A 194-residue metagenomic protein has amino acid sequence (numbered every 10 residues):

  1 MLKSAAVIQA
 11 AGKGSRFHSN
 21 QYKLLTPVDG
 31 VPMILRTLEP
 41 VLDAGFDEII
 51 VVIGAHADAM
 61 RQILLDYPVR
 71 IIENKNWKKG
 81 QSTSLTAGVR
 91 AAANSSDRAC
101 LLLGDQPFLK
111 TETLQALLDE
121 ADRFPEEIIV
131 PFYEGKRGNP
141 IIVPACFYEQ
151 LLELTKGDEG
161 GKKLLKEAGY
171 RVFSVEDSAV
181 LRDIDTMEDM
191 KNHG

Functional and structural regions predicted by a protein language model:
M1-S19: N-terminal nucleotide-binding beta1-loop-alpha1 segment
L2, E153-G194: Conserved alpha/beta core of the MobA/IspD/sugar-nucleotide pyrophosphorylase nucleotidyltransferase superfamily
I8, I34, I49, G88 (+3 more regions): Residue-level signal for inorganic ion chemistry
R16, A59, P107-F108: A short, conserved beta-strand element in the Rossmann-like catalytic core that flanks the donor/metal-binding loop
Q21-P27, W77-K78: Short glycine-enriched, charge-decorated loop/helix-capping segments at active-site entrances that position
L24-T37: Short catalytic helix/loop segments, enriched in acidic residues and glycine and frequently bearing histidine
L35-R98, L154: Conserved N-terminal catalytic core of the sugar/cofactor nucleotidyltransferase
K78-A145: Conserved beta-loop-beta/alpha segment of the NTase-like Rossmann-fold superfamily that binds/positions NTPs
